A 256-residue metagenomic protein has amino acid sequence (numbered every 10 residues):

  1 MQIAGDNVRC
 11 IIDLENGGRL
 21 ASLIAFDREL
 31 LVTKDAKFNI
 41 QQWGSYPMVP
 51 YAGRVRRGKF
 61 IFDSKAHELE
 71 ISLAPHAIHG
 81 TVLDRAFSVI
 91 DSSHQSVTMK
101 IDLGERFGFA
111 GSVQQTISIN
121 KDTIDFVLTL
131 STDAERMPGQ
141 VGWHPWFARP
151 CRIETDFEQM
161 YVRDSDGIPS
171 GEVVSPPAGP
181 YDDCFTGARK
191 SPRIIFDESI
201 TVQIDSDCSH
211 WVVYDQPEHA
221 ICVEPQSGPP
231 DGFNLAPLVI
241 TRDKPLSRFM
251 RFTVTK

Functional and structural regions predicted by a protein language model:
M1-D6, W43, T98, G104 (+1 more regions): Beta-strand-rich recognition/accessory modules
I3, I101-P145: Acidic, contiguous internal or C-terminal segments within carbohydrate-active enzymes that form a structured patch used
C10, V97-M99, V113-Q115, I124-F126 (+2 more regions): Hydrophobic residues positioned within well-ordered beta-strands of beta-sheet architectures
I11-A66, I71-S72, I221: Acidic-aromatic substrate-binding/catalytic surfaces of carbohydrate-active enzymes
I61-K65, V89-S96, S118-T123, P150-C151 (+2 more regions): A short, structured loop/turn motif at beta-sheet edges
K65, E70-N120: Extended, loop-rich substrate-binding clefts of extracytoplasmic carbohydrate-active enzymes
A134-Q140, P145-D207: Active-site/ligand-binding surface loops and adjacent short beta/alpha elements that line catalytic pockets across
